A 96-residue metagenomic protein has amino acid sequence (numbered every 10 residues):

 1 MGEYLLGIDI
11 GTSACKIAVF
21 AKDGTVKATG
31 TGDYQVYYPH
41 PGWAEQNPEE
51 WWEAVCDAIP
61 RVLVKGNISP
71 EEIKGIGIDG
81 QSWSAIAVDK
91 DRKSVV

Functional and structural regions predicted by a protein language model:
M1-V96: N-terminal glycine/serine-rich phosphate-binding loop of ATP-dependent small-molecule kinases, especially carbohydrate
